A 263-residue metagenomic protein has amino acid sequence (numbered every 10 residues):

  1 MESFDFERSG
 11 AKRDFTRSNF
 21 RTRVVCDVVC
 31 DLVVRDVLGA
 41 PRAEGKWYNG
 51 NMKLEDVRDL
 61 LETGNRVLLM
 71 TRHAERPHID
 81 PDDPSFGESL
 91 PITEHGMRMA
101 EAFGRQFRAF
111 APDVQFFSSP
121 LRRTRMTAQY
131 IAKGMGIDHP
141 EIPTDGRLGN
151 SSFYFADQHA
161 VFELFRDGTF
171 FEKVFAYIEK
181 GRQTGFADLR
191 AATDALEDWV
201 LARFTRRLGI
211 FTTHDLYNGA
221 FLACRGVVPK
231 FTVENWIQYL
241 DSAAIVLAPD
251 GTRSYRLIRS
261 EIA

Functional and structural regions predicted by a protein language model:
F4-F6, F15, F20, Y48: Aromatic (phenylalanine/tyrosine) cluster motif
W47-P143, I178-T184, T232-P249, Y255-I258: Active-site-proximal alpha-helix that buttresses catalytic centers in soluble enzyme cores
R58-L61, A191-Y255: Active-site-adjacent alpha-helix immediately C-terminal to a catalytic or transition-state-stabilizing loop
L148-F162: Short alpha-helix plus adjacent loop in nuclease-associated cores
G168-D188: Short glycine/proline- and acidic residue-enriched helix-loop micro-motifs that form flexible lids or anion-recognition
